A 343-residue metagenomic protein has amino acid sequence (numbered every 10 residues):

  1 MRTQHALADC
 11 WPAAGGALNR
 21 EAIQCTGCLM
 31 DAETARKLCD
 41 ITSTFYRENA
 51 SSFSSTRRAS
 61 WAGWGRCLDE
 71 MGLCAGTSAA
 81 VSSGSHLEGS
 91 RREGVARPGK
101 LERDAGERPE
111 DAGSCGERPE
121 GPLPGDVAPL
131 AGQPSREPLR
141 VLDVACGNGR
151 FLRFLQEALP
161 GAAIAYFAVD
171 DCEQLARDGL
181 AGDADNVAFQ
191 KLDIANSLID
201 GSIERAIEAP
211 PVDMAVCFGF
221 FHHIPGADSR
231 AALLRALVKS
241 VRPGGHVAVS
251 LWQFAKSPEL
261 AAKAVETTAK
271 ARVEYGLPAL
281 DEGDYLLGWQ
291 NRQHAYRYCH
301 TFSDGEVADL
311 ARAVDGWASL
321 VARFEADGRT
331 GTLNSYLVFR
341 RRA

Functional and structural regions predicted by a protein language model:
M30-G76, A80, P98, D104-P109 (+6 more regions): Class I (Rossmann-like) S-adenosyl-L-methionine-dependent methyltransferase catalytic domain, capturing the SAM-binding
P138, P211-V212: Local beta-strand N-terminus motif with an aromatic residue
E204-P210: Glycine-rich phosphate-binding loop signature in dinucleotide/nucleotide-binding domains
V216: A conserved beta-strand element that flanks and buttresses the S-adenosyl-L-methionine
G219-H223: Short catalytic micro-motifs in class I SAM-dependent methyltransferases
I224-A236: A short, conserved alpha-helix within the catalytic core of class I
A236-P243: Conserved helix-to-beta-strand junction in the class I
